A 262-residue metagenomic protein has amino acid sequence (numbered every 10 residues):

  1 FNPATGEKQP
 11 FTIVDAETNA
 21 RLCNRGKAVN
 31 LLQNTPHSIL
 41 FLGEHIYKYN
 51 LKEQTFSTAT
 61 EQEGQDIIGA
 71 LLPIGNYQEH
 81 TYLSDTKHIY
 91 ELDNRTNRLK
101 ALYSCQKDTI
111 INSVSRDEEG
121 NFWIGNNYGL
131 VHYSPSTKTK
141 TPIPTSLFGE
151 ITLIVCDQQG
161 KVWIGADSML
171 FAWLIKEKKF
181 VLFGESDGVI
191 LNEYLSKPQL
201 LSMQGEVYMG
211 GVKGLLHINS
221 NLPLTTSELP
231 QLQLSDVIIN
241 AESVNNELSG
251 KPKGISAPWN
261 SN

Functional and structural regions predicted by a protein language model:
N2-G6, N50-Q54, D93-N97, S134-K138 (+2 more regions): Short loop/turn segments that connect beta-strands within beta-propeller blades
Q9, V14-G26, E63-I67, C105-N112 (+3 more regions): Residue-level "micro-hotspots" composed of small/polar
P10, C23-L32, I39-G43, Q54 (+3 more regions): Solenoidal tandem-repeat scaffolds enriched in leucines and small polar residues
L32-P36, G75-Q78, R116-E119, C156-Q159 (+1 more regions): Residue-level detector of Asp-centered blade-edge/turn motifs that repeat once per structural unit in beta-propeller
S38-F41, H80-L83, N121-I124, K161-I164 (+1 more regions): Conserved beta-propeller blade signature
Y47, Y90, V131-H132, F171-A172 (+1 more regions): WD40 beta-propeller blade core
L72, K87-Y90, D108-S113, E118-E119 (+1 more regions): Beta-propeller domains
